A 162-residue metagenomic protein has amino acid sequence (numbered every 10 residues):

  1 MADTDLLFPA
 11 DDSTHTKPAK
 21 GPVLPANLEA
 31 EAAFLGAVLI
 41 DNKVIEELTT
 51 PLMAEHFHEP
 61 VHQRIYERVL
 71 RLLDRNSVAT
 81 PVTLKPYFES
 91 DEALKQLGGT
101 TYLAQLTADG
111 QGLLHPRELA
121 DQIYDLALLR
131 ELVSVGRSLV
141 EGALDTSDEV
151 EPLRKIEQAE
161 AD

Functional and structural regions predicted by a protein language model:
M1-A127: Noncatalytic partner-interaction/assembly domains of nucleic-acid and motor enzyme complexes, especially the accessory
A33-L35, A159-D162: Short amphipathic alpha-helical "recognition" segments used for binding
T100-E160: Extended, charged alpha-helical coiled-coil/arm scaffolds that mediate oligomerization and mechanical coupling in large
